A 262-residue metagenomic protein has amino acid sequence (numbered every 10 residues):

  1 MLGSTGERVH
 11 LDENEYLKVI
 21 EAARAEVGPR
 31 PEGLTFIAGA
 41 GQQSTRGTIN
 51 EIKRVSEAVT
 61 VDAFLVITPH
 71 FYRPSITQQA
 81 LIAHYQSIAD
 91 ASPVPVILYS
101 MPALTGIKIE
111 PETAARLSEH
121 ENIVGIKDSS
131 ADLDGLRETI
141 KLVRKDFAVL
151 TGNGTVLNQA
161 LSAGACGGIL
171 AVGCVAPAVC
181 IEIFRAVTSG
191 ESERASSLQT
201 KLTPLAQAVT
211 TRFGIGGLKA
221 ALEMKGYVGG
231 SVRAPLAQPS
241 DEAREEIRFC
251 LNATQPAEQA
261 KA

Functional and structural regions predicted by a protein language model:
M1-K108: Active-site beta->alpha loop and helix N-cap motifs at the rims of alpha/beta catalytic domains
Y16, I20, T48, I52 (+6 more regions): A general structural signal for well-ordered alpha-helical segments in protein cores
K18, A22, N50, A83 (+5 more regions): A non-catalytic, amphipathic alpha-helix used as a structural packing/dimerization or gating element in enzyme scaffolds
R24-P31, E121, V143, F184-E191 (+3 more regions): Structural signal for hydrophobic packing residues in well-ordered secondary-structure cores of soluble enzyme domains
S87-A91, P102-T210: Catalytic alpha/beta core domains of metabolic enzymes, predominantly
L161-G164, K201-L236: Conserved short secondary-structure transition element at the edge of the structured enzyme core that lines
S196, R212-I215, Q259-A262: Flexible, glycine/charged-enriched surface loops at secondary-structure junctions
Y227-A262: Flexible C-terminal active-site loop/helix
